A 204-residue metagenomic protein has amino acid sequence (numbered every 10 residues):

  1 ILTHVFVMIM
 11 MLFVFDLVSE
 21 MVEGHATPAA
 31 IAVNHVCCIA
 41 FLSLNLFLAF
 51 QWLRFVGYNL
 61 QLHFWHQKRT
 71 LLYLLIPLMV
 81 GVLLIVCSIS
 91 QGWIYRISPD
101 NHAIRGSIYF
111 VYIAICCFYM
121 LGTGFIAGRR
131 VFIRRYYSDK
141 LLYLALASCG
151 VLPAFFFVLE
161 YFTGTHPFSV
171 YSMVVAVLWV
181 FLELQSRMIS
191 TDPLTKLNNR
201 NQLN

Functional and structural regions predicted by a protein language model:
I1-L2, G57-T70, R130-L141: Membrane-interface helix-boundary motifs at transmembrane edges
I1-R54, L74-G92, A145-Y161: Hydrophobic alpha-helical transmembrane segments of multi-pass membrane proteins
V33-V36, H102-Y109, A127-D139: Short juxtamembrane and helix-loop transition motifs at transmembrane-helix boundaries in membrane proteins
H35-L46, R105-F118, S172-M173: Alpha-helical transmembrane segments of polytopic membrane proteins
Q51-F55, I113-Y136: Alpha-helical transmembrane segments in multipass membrane proteins, preferentially the mid-helix core
I85-T123, E160, H166: Extracellular-loop-to-transmembrane junctions of the mid-late helices
F132-M188: Interfacial "cap-and-anchor" motif at the non-cytosolic start of specific transmembrane alpha-helices
R187-N204: Conserved nucleotide-binding and Mg2+-coordinating catalytic segments in signaling enzymes
